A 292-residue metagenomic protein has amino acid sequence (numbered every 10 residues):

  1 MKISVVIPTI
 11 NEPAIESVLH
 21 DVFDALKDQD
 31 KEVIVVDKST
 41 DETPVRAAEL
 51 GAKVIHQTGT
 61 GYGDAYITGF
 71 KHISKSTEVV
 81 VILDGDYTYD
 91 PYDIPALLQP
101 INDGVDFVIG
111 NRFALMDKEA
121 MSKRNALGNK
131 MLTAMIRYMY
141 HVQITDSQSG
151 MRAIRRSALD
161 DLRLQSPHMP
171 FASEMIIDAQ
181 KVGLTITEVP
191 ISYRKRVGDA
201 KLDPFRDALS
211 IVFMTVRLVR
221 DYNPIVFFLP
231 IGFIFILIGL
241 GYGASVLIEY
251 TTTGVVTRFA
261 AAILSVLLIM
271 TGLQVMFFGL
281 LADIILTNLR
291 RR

Functional and structural regions predicted by a protein language model:
K2-S4, E32: Cell-envelope/extracellular polymer assembly enzymes that use nucleotide-activated donors
N11-A25: Short, well-formed alpha-helical segments that are part of the catalytic scaffolds of diverse glycosyltransferases
N11-I15, S39, Y62, D90: Donor nucleotide-sugar binding loop of glycosyltransferases
Q29, L50-G51: Short, structured coil segments at secondary-structure junctions
D37-V45: A conserved acidic beta->alpha catalytic loop
Q57-H72, V79, P91-M169, S173 (+1 more regions): Acceptor/aglycone-binding surface of glycosyltransferases and processive sugar-polymer synthases
S76-T88: Short beta-strand-to-loop acidic/aromatic patch adjacent to the donor-nucleotide binding site
S166-R292: Hydrophobic helical membrane-anchoring modules
